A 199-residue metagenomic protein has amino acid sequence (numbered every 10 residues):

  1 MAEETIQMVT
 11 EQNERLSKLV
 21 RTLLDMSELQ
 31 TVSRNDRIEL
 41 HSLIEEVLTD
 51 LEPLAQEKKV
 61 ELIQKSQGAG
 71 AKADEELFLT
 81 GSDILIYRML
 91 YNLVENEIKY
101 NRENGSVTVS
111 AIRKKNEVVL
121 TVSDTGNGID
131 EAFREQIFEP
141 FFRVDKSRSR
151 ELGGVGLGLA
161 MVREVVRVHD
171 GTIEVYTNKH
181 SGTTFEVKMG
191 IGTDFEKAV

Functional and structural regions predicted by a protein language model:
M1, L29-D36, A73-G81: Conserved micro-motifs of the catalytic ATP-binding
M8-L16: Short alpha-helical segment of the dimerization/phosphotransfer core of two-component systems
D36-E52, K58, L62-S66: A conserved beta-strand-to-alpha-helix junction within the catalytic ATP-binding
E97-I98: Short helix-loop "hinge" at the ATP-lid/N-box region of the Bergerat-fold HATPase_c
N104-N116: Short beta-strand/loop element within the Bergerat-fold HATPase_c
I129-F141: Short conserved segment of the HATPase_c
